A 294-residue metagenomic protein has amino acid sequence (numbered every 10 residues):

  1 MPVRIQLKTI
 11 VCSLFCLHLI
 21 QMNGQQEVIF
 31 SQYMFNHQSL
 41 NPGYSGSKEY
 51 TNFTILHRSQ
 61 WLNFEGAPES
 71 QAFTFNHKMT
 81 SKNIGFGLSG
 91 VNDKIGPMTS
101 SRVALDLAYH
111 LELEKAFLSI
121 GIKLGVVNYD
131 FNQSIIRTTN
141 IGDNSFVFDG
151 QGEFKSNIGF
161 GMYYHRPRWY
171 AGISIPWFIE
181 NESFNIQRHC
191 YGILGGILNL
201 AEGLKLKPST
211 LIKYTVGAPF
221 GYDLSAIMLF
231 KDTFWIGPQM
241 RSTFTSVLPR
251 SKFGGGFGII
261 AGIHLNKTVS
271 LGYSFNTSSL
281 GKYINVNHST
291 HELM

Functional and structural regions predicted by a protein language model:
M1-E27, A226, S289: Bacterial Sec-dependent N-terminal signal peptides
Q25-M294: Subset of outer-membrane beta-barrel
